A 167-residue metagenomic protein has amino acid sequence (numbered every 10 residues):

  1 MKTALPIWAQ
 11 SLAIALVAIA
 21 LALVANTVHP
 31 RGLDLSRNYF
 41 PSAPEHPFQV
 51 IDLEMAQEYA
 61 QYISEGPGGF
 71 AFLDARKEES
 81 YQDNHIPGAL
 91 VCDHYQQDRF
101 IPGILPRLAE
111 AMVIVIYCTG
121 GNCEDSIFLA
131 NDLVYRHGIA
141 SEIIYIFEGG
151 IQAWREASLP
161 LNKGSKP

Functional and structural regions predicted by a protein language model:
M1-A71, A75-D83, P167: Flexible, polar/low-complexity N-terminal or interdomain linker segments that lie immediately upstream of folded
D52, D93, E148: Short loop/edge segments at beta-strand edges and connector loops that shape dinucleotide/nucleotide cofactor-binding
S64-C118, E124: Mid-length scaffold segments of soluble, non-membrane domains
D83-H85, F128, S158: Short, solvent-exposed loop/turn and secondary-structure capping segments
A89-H94, A140-I144, G164: Short hydrophobic/aromatic-enriched beta-strand-loop microsegments
P102-W154: Catalytic cysteine-centered active loop of the rhodanese-like fold, especially the PTP/DSP P-loop
A157-P167: Active-site neighborhoods of enzymes that stabilize oxyanions during catalysis
